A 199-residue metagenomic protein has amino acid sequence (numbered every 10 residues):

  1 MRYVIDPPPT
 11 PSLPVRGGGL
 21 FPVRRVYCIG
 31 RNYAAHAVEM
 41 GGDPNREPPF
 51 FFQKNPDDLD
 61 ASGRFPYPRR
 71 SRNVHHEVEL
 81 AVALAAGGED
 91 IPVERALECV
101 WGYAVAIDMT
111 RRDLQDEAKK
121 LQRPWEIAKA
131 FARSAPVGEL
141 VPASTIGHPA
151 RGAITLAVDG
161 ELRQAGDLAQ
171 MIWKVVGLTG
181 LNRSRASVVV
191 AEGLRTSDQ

Functional and structural regions predicted by a protein language model:
M1-W101: Extended, compositionally biased flexible segments
R2-F21, H36-N45, R112-Q199: Catalytic-pocket segment enriched in acidic/His residues
P48, V78-L80, W101-V105, R133-A135 (+1 more regions): Generic beta-strand structural signal
